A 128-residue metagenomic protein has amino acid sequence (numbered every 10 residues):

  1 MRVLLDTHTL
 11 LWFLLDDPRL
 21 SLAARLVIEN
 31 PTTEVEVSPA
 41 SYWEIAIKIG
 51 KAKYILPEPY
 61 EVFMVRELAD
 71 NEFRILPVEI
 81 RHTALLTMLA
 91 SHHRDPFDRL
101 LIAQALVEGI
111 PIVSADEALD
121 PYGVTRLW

Functional and structural regions predicted by a protein language model:
M1-V37, K51-R66, E108, E117-P121: Short, well-structured N-terminal submotif of metal-dependent ribonuclease cores
T7-H8, I45, L86, A105: Generic structural signal for small/hydrophobic residues in well-ordered secondary structure, especially within
T9, S41-Y42, H82, L101 (+1 more regions): Alpha-helix capping/helix-boundary segments
D16-D17, K48, L89, T125: Residue-level signal for well-ordered alpha-helical positions
T33, F73, V124: Short, conserved active-site loop motifs that form the nucleotide-linked donor/cofactor pocket
V37-A40, V78: Short glycine/serine/threonine-enriched helix-capping/active-site loop that flanks the nucleotide-sugar donor pocket
I55-E58, V65, A69-A115, L127: Active-site neighborhoods of divalent-metal-dependent phosphate/nucleic-acid chemistry enzymes
